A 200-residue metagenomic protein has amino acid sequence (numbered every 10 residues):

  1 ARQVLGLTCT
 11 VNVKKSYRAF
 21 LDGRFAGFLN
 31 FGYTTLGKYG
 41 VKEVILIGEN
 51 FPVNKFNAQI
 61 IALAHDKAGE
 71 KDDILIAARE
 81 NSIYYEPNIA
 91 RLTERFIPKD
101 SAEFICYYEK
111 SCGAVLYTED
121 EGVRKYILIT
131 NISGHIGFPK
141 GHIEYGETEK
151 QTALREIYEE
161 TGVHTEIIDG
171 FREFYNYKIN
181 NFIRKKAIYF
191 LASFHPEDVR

Functional and structural regions predicted by a protein language model:
A1-C106: Hydrophobic N-terminal alpha-helices or hydrophobic patches in metabolic proteins across all domains of life
V13, G48, T118, T130-N131 (+2 more regions): Pocket-edge structural micro-motifs
S16, L36-G40, N50-V53, E121-V123 (+2 more regions): Short, charged/polar surface micro-motifs in flexible loops or helix N-caps
L29, K42, K110-C112, K185-I188: Change "...and in nucleic-acid phosphodiester-cleaving endonucleases..." to "...and in nucleic-acid processing enzymes
G32, I136, I183: Residues that recognize and position ribonucleotide moieties
I76-A77, A114, F190-F194: Short beta-strand element of the conserved SAM-dependent methyltransferase core
I105-P139: N-terminal strand-loop-strand
H142-R200: Unchanged
